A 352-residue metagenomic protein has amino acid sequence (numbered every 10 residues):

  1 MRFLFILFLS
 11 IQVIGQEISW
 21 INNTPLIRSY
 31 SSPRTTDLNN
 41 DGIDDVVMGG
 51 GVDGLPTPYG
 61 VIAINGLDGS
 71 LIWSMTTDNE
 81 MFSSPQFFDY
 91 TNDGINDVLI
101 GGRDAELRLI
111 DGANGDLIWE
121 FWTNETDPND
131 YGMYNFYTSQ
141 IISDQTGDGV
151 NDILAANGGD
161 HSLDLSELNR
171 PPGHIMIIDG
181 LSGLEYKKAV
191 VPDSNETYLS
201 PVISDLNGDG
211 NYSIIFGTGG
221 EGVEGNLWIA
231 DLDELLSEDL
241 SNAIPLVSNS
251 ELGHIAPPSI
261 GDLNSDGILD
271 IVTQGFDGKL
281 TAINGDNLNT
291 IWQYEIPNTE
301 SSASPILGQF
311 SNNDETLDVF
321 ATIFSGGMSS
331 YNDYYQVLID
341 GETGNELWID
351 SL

Functional and structural regions predicted by a protein language model:
R2-Q12: Sec-dependent N-terminal signal peptides
Q16-R34, V46, G60, S70-T77 (+6 more regions): Aromatic (tryptophan-biased) beta-strands that constitute blades/sheets of beta-rich domains
S31-N40, G49, S83-T91, Y137-G147 (+5 more regions): Beta-propeller blade termini
N40-G50, N92-G101, G147-A156, G208-G217 (+2 more regions): Acidic/hydrophobic-patterned starts of short beta strands in beta-sheet-rich repeat architectures
G51-P56, D104-E106, G158-D164, T218-V223 (+2 more regions): Short glycine/acidic-enriched loop and turn motifs that connect beta-strands
P58, I95, D104, N169-H174 (+4 more regions): A detector of repeated loop/turn-to-beta-strand junctions in beta-rich toroidal repeat architectures
